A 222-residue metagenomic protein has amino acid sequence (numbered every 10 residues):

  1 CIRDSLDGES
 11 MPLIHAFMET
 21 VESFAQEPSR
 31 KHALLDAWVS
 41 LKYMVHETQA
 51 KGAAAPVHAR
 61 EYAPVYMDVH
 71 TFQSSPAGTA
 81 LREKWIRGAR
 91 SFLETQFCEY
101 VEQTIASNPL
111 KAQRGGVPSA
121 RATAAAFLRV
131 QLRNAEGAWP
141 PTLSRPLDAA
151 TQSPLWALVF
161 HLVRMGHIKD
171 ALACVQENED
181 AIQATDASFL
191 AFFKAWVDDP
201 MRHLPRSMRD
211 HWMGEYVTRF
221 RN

Functional and structural regions predicted by a protein language model:
R3-L162, K169, A173-N222: Acidic, serine/proline-rich low-complexity intrinsically disordered regions
